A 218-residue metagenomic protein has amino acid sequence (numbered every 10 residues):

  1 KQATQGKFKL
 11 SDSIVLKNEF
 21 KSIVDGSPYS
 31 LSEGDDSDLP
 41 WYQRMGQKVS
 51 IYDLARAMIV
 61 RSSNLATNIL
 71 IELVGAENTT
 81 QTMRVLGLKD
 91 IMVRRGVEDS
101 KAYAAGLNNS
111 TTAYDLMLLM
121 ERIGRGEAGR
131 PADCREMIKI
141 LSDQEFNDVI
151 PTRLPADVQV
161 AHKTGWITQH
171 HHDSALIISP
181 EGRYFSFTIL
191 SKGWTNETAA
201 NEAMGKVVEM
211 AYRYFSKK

Functional and structural regions predicted by a protein language model:
K1-E19, M58, F187: Active-site SXXK
G6-F8, K21-Y29, L65-A66, T79-T80 (+2 more regions): Secretory-pathway/luminal and periplasmic proteins that interact with or process carbohydrate-rich
F8-P40: Short, glycine/proline-biased beta-turn/loop segments that scaffold the active-site neighborhood
K9, Q47-I51, S63, I167-Q169 (+1 more regions): Extracellular/periplasmic catalytic domains that process cell-envelope and extracellular macromolecules
K9-S11, L65, M83, L88 (+3 more regions): Extracytoplasmic
N18-E19, I59-S62, L73, R95-G96 (+2 more regions): Active-site-proximal beta-strand/loop segments in catalytic clefts of secreted hydrolases
D35, Q47, I51, A55 (+3 more regions): Mid-domain, small-residue-enriched loop/turn segments at the edges of structured enzyme/sensor domains
L73-G75, M117-D148, T164-K218: Structured C-terminal helix/loop/strand segments within mature extracytoplasmic catalytic/sensor domains
